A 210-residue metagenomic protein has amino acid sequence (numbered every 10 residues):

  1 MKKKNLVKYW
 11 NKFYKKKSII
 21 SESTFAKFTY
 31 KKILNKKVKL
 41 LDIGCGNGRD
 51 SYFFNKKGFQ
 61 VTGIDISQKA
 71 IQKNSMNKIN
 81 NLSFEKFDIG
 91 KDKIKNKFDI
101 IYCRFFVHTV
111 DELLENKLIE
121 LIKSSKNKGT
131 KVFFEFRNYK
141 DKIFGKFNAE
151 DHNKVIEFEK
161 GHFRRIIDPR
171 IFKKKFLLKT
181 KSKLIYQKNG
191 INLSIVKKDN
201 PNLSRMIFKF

Functional and structural regions predicted by a protein language model:
M1-K36, I43-I94, L114-K117, L121 (+1 more regions): Class I (Rossmann-like) S-adenosyl-L-methionine-dependent methyltransferase catalytic domain, capturing the SAM-binding
V38, D99: Conserved acidic residues
Y102: A conserved beta-strand element that flanks and buttresses the S-adenosyl-L-methionine
F106: Hydrophobic adenine-recognition pocket in adenosine-nucleotide-binding enzymes
V110-D111, K126-N127: Helix-to-beta-strand junctions that scaffold the AdoMet/dcAdoMet cofactor pocket in Class I SAM-dependent enzymes
